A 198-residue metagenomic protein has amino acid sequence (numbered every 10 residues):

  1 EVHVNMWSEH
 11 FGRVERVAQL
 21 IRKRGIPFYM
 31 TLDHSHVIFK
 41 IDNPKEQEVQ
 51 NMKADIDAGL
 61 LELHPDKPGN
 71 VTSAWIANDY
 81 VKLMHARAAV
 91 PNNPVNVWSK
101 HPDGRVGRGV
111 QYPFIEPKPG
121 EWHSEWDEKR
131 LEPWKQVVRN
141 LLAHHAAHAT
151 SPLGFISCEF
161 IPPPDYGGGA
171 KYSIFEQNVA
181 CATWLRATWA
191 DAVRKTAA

Functional and structural regions predicted by a protein language model:
E1-W7: Conserved strand-turn element in the central/C-terminal portion of the radical SAM core barrel that lines
H10-L32, I38-A198: Histidine-acidic metal/acid-base catalytic patches
